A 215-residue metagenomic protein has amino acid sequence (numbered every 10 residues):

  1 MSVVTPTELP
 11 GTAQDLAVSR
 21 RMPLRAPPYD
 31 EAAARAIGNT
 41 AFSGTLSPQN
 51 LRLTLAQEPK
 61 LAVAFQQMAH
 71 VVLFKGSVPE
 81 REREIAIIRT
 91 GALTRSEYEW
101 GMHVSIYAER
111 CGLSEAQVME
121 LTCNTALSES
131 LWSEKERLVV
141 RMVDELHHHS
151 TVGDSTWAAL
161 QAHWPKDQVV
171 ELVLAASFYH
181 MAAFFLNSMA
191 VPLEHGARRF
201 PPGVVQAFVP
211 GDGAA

Functional and structural regions predicted by a protein language model:
M1-E82, G203-A215: Secretory/endomembrane lumenal or extracellular ectodomains immediately following the signal peptide
S47-L53, E80-T94, Q168-V173: Alpha-helical scaffold segments that form or flank carboxylate-/histidine-based iron centers
V78, E82-Q117: Conserved alpha-helical segments that form or flank metal/cofactor-binding pockets of metalloenzymes
L121-E134: Acidic/His metal-coordination segments adjacent to aromatic residues that form catalytic metal sites in metalloenzymes
L131-L174: Acidic/histidine-rich alpha-helical segments that form the ligand environment of transition-metal centers
Q161, N187-A215: Acidic, carboxylate-rich catalytic segments that either coordinate divalent cations
V169-L186: Amphipathic, Lys/Arg-enriched alpha-helical patches that create a basic surface for binding polyanionic ligands
